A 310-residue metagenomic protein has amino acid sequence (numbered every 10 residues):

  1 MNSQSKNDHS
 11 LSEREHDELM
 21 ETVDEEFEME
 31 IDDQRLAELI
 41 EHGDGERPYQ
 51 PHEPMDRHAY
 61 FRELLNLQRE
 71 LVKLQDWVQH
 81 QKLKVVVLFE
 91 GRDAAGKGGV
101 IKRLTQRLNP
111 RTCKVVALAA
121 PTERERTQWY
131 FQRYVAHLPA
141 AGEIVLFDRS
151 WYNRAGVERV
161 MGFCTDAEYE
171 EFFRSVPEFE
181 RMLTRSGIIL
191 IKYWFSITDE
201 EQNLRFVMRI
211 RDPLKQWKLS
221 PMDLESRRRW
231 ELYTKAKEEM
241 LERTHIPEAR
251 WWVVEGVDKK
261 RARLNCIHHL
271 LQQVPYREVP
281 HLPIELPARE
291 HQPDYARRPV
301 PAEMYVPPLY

Functional and structural regions predicted by a protein language model:
M1-Y310: Glycine-rich phosphate-binding loop of ATP-dependent small-molecule kinases
